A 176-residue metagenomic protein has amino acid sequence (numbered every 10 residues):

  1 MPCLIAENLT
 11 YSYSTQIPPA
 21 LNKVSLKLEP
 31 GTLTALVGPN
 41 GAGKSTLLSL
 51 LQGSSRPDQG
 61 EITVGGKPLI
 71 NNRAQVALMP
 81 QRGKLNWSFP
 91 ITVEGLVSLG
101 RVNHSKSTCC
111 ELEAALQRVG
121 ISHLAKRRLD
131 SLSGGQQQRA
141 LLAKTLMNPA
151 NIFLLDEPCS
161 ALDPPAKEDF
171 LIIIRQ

Functional and structural regions predicted by a protein language model:
M1-A6, T10-K23, L28-A35: A short, flexible loop at the N-terminus of ABC-type nucleotide-binding domains that lies
V37-P39: The feature captures the beta-strand-to-loop junction immediately N-terminal to the Walker
Q52: Helix-to-loop junction immediately C-terminal to a conserved catalytic motif
G60-V76: Conserved ABC transporter NBD signature motif
C109-L124: Conserved ABC ATPase "signature" region
R128-L132, Q136: Conserved ABC ATPase signature
F153-E157: Catalytic Walker B motif of ABC-type/P-loop ATPase nucleotide-binding domains
